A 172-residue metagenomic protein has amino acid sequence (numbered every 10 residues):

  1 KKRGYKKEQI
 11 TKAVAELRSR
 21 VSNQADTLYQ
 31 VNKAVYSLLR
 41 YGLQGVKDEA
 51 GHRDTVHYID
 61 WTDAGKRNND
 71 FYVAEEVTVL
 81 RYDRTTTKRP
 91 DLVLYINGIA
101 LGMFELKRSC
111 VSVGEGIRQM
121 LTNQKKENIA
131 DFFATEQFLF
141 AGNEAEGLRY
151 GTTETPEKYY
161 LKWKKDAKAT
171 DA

Functional and structural regions predicted by a protein language model:
K1-A172: An alpha-helical interface "stripe"
